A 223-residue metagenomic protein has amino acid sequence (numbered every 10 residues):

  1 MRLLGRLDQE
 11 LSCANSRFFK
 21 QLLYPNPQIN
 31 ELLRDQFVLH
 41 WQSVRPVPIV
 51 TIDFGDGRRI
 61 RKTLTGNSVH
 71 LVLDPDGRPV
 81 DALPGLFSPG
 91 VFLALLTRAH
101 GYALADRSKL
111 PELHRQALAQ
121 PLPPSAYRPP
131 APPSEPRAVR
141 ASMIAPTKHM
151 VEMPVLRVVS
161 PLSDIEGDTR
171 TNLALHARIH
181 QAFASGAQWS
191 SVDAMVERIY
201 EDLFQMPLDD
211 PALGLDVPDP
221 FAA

Functional and structural regions predicted by a protein language model:
M1-Q9, C13-A14, L39: Short active-site neighborhood of thiol/selenol oxidoreductases, capturing the structured segment around
L3-L4, P25, L122-P123: Nucleo/cytoplasmic regulatory scaffolds in medium-to-very-large eukaryotic proteins
R17-D81, P89-A99, H149-S190: Thioredoxin-like thiol-disulfide oxidoreductase module
L93-A223: Non-globular targeting/processing and membrane-anchoring segments
